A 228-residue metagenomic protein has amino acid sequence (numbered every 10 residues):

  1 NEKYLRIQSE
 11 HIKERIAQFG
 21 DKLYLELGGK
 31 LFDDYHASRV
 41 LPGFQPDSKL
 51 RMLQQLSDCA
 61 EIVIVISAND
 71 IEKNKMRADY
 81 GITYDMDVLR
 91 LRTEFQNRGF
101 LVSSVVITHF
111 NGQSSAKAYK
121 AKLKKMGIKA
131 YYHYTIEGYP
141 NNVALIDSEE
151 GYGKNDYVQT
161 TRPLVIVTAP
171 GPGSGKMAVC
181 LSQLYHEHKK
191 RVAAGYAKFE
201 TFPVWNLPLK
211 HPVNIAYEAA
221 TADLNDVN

Functional and structural regions predicted by a protein language model:
N1-T168, Q183-N228: Flexible phosphate-sensing "switch/lid" loops adjacent to ATP/NTP-binding sites across phosphate-transfer
G171-P172: The conserved Walker
A178-V179: Hydrophobic positions on the alpha1 helix immediately C-terminal to the Walker A/P-loop
